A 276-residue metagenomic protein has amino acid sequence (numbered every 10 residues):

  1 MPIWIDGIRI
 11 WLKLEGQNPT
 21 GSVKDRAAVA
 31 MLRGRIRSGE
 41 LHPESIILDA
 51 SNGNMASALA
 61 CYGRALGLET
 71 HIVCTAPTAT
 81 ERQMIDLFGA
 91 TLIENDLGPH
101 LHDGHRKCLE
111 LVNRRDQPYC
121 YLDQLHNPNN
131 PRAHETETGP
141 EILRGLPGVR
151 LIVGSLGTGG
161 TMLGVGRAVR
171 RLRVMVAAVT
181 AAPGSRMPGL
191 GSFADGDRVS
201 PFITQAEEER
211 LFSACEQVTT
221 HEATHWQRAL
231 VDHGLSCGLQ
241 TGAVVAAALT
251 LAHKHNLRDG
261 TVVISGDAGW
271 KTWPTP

Functional and structural regions predicted by a protein language model:
M1-P276: PLP-dependent amino-acid enzyme catalytic core
